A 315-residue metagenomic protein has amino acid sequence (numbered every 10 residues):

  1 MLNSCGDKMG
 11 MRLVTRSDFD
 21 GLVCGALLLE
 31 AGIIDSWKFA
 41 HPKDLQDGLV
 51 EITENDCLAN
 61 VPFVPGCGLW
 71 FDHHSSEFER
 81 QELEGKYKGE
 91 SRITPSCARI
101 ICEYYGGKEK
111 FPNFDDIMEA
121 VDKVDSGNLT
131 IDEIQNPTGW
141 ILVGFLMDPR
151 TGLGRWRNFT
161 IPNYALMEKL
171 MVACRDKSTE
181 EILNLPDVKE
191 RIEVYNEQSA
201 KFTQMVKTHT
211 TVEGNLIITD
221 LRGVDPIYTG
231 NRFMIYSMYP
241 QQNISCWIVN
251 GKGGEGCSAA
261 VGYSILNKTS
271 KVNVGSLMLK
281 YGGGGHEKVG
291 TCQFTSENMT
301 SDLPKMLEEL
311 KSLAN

Functional and structural regions predicted by a protein language model:
M1-P149, E193, E197, T211-I217 (+3 more regions): Replace "Mg2+/Mn2+-dependent" with "divalent metal-dependent
R150-P186: Long, charge-rich alpha-helical interaction segments
R175, T179-S199, T203-G223: Active-site rim beta-loop-alpha module in soluble metabolic enzymes
